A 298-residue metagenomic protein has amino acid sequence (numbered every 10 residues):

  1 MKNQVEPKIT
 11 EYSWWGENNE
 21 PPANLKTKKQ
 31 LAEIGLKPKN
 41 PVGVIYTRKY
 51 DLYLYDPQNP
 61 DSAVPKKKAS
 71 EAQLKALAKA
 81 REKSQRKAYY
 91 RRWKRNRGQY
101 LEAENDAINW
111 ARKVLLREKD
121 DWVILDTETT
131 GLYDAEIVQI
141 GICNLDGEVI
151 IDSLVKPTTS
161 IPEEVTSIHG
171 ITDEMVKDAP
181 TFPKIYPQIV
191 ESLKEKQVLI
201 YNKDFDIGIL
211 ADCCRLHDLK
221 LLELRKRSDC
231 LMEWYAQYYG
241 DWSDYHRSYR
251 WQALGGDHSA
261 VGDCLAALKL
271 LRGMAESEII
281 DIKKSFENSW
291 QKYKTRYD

Functional and structural regions predicted by a protein language model:
K8, S13-K37: Polyanion-binding surface elements
L31, Y100-A103, E174-P180: Short, flexible loop segments at the rims of nucleotide/cofactor-binding pockets, characterized by
E33-G43, T47-K49: Short, basic interhelical loop/turn and adjoining N-cap of the next helix at nucleic-acid- or acidic-partner-contacting
I45-L74: Short helix-start
K66-A69, K83-D121: N-terminal accessory regions of nucleic-acid-interacting proteins
E118-W122, Y133-V138, C143-I171, E191-D298: Metal-dependent phosphoesterase core characteristic of DEDDh/y 3'-5' exonuclease domains
V123-T127: Short hydrophobic beta-strand that contains or immediately precedes a catalytic carboxylate
S167-I185: Metal-dependent phosphoesterase signature
